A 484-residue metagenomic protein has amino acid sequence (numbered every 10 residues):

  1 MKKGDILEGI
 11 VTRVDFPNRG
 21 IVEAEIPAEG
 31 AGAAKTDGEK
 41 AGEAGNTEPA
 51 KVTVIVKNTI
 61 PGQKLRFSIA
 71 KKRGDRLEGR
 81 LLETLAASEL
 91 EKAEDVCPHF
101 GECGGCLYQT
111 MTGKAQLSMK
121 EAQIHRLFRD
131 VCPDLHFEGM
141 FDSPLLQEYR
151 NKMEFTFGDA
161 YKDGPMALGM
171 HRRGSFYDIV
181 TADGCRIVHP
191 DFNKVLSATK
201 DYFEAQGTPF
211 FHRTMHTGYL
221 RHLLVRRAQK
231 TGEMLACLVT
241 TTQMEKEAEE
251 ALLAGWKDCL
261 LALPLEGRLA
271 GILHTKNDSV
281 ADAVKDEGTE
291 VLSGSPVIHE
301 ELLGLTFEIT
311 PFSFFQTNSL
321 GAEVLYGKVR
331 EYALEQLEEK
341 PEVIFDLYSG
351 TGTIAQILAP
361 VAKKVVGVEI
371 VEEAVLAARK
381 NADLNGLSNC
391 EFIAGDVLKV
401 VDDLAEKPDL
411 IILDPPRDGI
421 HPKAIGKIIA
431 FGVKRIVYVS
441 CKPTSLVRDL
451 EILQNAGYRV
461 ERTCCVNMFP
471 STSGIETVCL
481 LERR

Functional and structural regions predicted by a protein language model:
M1-D95, H99, R173, E391 (+1 more regions): Terminal RNA-binding accessory module
K2-K3, E8, R13-F16, E25-I26 (+2 more regions): Rossmann-like S-adenosyl-L-methionine
G20-I26, G169-R172, C237-V239, A378: Short, acidic/hydrophobic/Gly-rich beta-strand patch recurrent on exposed beta strands that often constitutes part
G62, V188, N318: Short, conserved phosphate/pyrophosphate- and ester-handling motifs at nucleotide-, phospho-/glycolipid
L85-D95, G101-F210, K230: Extended interfacial segments that mediate partner engagement and assembly in macromolecular machines
G139-L146, R213, H222, R226 (+1 more regions): Short, solvent-exposed loop/turn elements at beta->coil junctions and helix N-caps that rim active or binding pockets
Y177-R221, T242-L273: Internal alpha/beta scaffold segment
L224-A228, E233-K246: Carbohydrate-binding surface patches
